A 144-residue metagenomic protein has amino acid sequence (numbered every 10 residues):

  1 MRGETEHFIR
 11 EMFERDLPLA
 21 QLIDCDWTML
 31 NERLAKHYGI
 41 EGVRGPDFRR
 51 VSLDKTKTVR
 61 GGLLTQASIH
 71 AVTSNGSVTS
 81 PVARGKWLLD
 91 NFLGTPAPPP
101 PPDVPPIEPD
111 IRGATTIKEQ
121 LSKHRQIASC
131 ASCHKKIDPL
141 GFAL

Functional and structural regions predicted by a protein language model:
M1-R33, I69: Non-catalytic, conformational "gating/processing" segments within enzyme and secreted inhibitor domains
P18-D24, P46-R49, L88: Surface-exposed patches in mature extracellular/periplasmic domains of secreted proteins
E32-A35, V43, R50-L144: Sequence context surrounding c-type heme c attachment/ligation sites in exported
